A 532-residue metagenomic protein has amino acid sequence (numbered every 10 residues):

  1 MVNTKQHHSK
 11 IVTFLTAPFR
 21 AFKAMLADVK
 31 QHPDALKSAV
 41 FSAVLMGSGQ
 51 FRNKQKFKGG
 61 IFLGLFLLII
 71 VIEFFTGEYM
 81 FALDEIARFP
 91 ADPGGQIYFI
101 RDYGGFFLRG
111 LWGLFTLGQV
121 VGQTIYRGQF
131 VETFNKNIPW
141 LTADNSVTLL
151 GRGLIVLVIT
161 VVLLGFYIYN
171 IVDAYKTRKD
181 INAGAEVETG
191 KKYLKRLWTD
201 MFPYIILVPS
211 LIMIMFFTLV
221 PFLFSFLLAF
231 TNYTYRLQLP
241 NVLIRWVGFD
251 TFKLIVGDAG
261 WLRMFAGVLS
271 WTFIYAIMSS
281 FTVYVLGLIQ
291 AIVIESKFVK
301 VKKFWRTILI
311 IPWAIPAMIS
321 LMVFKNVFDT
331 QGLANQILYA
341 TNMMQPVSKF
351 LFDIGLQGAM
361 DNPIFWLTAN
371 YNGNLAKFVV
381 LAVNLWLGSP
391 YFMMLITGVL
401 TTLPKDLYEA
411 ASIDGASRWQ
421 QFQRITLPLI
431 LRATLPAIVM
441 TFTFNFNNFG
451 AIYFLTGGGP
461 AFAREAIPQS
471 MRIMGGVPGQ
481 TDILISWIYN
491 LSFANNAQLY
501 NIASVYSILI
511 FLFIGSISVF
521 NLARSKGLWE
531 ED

Functional and structural regions predicted by a protein language model:
V2-A24, Q31, K37, V44-L45 (+6 more regions): N-terminal signal-anchor/first transmembrane alpha helix
Q6-T13, A17-R20, A35, A39 (+5 more regions): Coil-to-alpha-helix initiation sites in intrinsically disordered, low-complexity, charged segments
M25-A27, F81, K192-Y193, L385-L387: A short alpha-helix capping/helix-coil boundary motif
V29-P33, I473-G475: A ubiquitous short alpha-helical element
G59-G64, I70-R101, Y233-Y235, N448-L455 (+2 more regions): Membrane-helix exit/juxtamembrane interface segments
G77-R88, V121-F134, F222-L223: Membrane-helix interface motif
F81, I171-T177, F202-D532: A structural signal for multi-pass alpha-helical bundles of membrane permease subunits that mediate small-molecule
R88-L114, R127-I159, G257-S270, P363-L375 (+1 more regions): Membrane-interface segments at the starts/ends of alpha-helical transmembrane spans
